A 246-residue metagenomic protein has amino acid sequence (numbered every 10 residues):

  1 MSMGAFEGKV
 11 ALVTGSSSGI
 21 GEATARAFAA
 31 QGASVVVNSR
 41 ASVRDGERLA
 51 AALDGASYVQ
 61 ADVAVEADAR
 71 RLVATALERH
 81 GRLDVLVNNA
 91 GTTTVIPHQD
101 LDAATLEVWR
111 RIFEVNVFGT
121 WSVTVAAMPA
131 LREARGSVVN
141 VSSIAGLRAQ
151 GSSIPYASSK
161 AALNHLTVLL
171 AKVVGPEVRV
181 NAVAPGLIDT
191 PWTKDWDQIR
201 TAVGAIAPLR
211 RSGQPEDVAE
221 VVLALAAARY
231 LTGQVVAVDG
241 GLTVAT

Functional and structural regions predicted by a protein language model:
V10, S17-S18: Conserved glycine-rich cofactor-binding loop
Q31-R48: Conserved glycine-rich Rossmann-like NAD(P)H-binding loop of the short-chain dehydrogenase/reductase
P97-L101, T105-R110, V203: Substrate-binding pocket helix/loop in short-chain dehydrogenase/reductase
T124, S159, T167: Active-site helix of classical SDR
P129, A171-P176: Alpha-helical segment proximal to the catalytic Tyr-Lys
A130-R132, Q214-V238, T243: C-terminal substrate-recognition "lid" of short-chain dehydrogenase/reductases
S143: Residue(s) in the substrate-gating loop at a strand-loop-helix junction that position the organic substrate next
